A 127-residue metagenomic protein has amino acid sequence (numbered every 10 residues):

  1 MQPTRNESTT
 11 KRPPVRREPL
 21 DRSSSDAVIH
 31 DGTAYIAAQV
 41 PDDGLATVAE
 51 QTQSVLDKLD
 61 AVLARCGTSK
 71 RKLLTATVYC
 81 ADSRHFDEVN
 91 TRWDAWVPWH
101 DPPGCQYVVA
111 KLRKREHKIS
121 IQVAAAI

Functional and structural regions predicted by a protein language model:
M1-L74, C80-I127: N-terminal presequence-like segments and the immediate start of the first folded domain
